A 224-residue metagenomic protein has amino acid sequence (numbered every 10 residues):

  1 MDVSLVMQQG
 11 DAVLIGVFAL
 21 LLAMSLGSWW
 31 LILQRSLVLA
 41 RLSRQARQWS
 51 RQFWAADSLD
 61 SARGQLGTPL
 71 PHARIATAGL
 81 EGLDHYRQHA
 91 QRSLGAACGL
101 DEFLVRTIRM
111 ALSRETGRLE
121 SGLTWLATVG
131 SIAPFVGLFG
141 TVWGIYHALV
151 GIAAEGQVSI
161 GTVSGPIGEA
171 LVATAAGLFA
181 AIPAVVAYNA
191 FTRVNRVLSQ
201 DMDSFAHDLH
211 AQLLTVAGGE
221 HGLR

Functional and structural regions predicted by a protein language model:
M1-L5, H147-T174: Membrane-water interface segments at transmembrane-helix boundaries in multipass membrane proteins
M1-R51: Hydrophobic membrane-targeting segments
V17-L20, M24-G27, A133-V136, G140-W143 (+1 more regions): Residue-level signal for the membrane-embedded core of alpha-helical transmembrane segments, especially mid-helix
W30-A40, I182-V194: Alpha-helical transmembrane segments of multi-pass membrane proteins
R44-V136, I145-S159, V186-R224: Predominantly long cytosolic amphipathic alpha-helical stalk/bundle segments
A170-V186: Hydrophobic alpha-helical transmembrane segments of polytopic membrane proteins
